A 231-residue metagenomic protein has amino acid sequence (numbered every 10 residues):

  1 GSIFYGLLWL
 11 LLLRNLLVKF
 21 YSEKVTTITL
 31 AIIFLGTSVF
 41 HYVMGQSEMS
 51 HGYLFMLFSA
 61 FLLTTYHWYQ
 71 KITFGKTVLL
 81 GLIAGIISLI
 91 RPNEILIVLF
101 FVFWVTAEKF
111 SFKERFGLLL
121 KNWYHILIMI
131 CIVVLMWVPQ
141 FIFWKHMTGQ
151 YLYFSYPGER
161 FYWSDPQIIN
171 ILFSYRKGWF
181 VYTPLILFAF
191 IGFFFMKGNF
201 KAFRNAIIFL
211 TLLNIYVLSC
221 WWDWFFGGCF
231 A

Functional and structural regions predicted by a protein language model:
L8-T37, M56, K71-L79: Transmembrane-helix signature of polytopic, membrane-embedded enzymes that assemble or transfer cell-envelope glycans
V25-T29, K76, Y124-H125, N199-T211: Membrane-interfacial loop-to-transmembrane alpha-helix junctions, especially the N-terminal start
I32, Y53-A84, F100-F101: Specific aromatic-rich, kink-prone transmembrane helix
S38-Q46, I86-S88, P139-I142, I169-I171 (+1 more regions): Transmembrane-helix signature of polytopic, lipid-linked glycan biosynthesis machinery
G45-Y53, G178: Short acidic/glycine- and proline-prone juxtamembrane loop motifs at membrane-interface regions of multi-pass membrane
L82-F103, T183-P184: Transmembrane helices and adjacent periplasmic/lumenal helix-loop junctions of polyprenol-phosphate-dependent
F100, A107, W123-G192, I207-W221: Membrane-lumen/periplasm interface segments of specific transmembrane helices in polyprenyl phosphate-linked
E108-W123: Membrane-interfacial, low-structure loops and terminal tails that flank and connect transmembrane helices in multi-pass
